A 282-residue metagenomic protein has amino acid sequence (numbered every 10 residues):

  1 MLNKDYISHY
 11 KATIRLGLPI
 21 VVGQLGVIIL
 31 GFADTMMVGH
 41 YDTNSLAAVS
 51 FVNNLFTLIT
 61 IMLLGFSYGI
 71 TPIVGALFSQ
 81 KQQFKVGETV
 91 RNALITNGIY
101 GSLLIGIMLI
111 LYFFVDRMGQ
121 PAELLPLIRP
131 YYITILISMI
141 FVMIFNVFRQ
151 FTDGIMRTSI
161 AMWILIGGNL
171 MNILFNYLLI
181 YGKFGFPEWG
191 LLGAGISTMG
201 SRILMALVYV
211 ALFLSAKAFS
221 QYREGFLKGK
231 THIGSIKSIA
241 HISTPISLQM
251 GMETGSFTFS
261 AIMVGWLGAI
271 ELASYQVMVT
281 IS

Functional and structural regions predicted by a protein language model:
M1-I20, V74-I140, F186-T244: Short alpha-helical transmembrane segments in multi-pass integral membrane proteins
K11-T71, H241-V264: Signature of the first transmembrane helix
L18, V22, V52-L55, I95 (+9 more regions): Hydrophobic residues within alpha-helical transmembrane segments of multi-pass solute transporters/permease subunits
V21, L25, I29, A33 (+12 more regions): Generic alpha-helical transmembrane segments of integral inner-membrane proteins, especially permease/transport modules
I29-A47, F113-A122, L178-W189, S247 (+1 more regions): Helix-terminus/linker motif at the lipid-water interface of multi-pass membrane proteins
M37, I70, F114, R149-S159 (+3 more regions): Juxtamembrane transmembrane-helix termini
L46-L109, V142-A161, A261, S274-S282: Small-residue-rich hydrophobic transmembrane alpha-helices
F151-L178, L192-G195, M199: Alpha-helical transmembrane segments of multi-pass membrane transporters/permeases
